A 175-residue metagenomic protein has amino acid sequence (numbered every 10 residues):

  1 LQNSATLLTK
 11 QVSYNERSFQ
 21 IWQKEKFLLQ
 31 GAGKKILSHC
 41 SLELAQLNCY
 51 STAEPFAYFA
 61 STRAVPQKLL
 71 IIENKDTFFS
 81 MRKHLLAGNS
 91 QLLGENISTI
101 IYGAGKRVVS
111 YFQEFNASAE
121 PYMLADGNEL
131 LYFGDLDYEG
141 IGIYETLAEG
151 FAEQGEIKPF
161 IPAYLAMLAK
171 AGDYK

Functional and structural regions predicted by a protein language model:
L1-E129, E139-I141, E145-K175: Nucleic-acid enzyme cleavage-core boundary/entry regions
D135: Catalytic palm subdomain of template-directed nucleic-acid polymerases, centered on the conserved carboxylate motif
